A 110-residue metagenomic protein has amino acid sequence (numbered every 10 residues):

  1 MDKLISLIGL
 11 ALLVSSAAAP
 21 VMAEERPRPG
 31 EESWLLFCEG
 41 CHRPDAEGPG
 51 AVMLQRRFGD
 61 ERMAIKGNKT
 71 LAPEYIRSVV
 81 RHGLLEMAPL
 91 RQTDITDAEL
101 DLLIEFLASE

Functional and structural regions predicted by a protein language model:
M1-I8, A88: Bacterial N-terminal signal peptides that target proteins for export
L7-S16: Bacterial N-terminal signal peptides
S16-L35, P49: Electrostatic cytochrome c docking/interface patches
R26, W34-F37, A72-I76, G83 (+1 more regions): Stable alpha-helical elements in mature extracytoplasmic
E31, R43-S78: Gly/Gly-Pro-rich "capping" loops immediately C-terminal to redox-active cysteine motifs in periplasmic/lumenal
W34-D45, M87, L103: The canonical Cys-X-X-Cys-His
F58-K69, S78-E110: Axial heme c-ligation environment in periplasmic c-type cytochrome domains
